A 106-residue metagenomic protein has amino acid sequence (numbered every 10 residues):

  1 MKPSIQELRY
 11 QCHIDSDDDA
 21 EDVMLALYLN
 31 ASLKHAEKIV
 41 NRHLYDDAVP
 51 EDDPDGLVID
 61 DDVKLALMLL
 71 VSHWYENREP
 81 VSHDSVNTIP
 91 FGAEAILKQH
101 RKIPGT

Functional and structural regions predicted by a protein language model:
M1-T106: Divalent metal-cofactor coordination and adjacent catalytic microenvironments
